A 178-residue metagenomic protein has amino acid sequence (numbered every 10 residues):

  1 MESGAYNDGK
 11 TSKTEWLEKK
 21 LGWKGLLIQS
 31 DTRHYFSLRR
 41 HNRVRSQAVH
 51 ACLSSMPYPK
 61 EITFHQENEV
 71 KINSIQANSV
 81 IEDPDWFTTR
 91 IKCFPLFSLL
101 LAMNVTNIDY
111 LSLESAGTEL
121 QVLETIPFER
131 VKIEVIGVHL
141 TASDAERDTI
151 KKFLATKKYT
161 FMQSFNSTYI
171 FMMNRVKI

Functional and structural regions predicted by a protein language model:
M1-I178: Phosphate/nucleotide-binding beta-alpha loop and adjacent structural elements of enzyme active sites
